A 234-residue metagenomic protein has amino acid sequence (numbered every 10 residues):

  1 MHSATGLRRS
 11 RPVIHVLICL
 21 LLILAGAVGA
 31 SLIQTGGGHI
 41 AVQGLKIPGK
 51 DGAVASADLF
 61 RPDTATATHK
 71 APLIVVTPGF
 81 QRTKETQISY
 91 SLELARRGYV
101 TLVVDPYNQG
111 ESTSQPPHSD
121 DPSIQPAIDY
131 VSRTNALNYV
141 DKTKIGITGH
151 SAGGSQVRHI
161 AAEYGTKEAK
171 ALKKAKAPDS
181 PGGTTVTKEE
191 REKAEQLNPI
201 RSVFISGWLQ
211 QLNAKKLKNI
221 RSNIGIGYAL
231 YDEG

Functional and structural regions predicted by a protein language model:
I14-A30: Hydrophobic membrane-insertion alpha-helices, especially the h-region of bacterial N-terminal signal peptides
A30-H69: N-terminal cap/lid segment of alpha/beta-hydrolase-fold proteins
T68-G79: Short beta-strand element of the alpha/beta-hydrolase
Q81-E93, P106: The serine-hydrolase catalytic nucleophile loop
T86, P117-N138, H159: Alpha/beta-hydrolase active-site loop
A95-E111: Conserved alpha/beta-hydrolase
G149-G153, V157: Gly/Ala-rich beta-loop-alpha elbow adjacent to hydrolase catalytic centers
K170, T184-L197, R201-G234: The feature captures the conserved acid-bearing segment of alpha/beta-hydrolase catalytic domains
